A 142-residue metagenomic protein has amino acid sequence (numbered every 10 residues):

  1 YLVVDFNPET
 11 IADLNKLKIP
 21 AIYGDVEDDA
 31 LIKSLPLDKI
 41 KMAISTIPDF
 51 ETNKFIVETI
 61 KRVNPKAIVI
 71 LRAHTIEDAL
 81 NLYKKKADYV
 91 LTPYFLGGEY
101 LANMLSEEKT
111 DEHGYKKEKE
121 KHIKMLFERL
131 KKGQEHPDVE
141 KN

Functional and structural regions predicted by a protein language model:
Y1-N142: Cytosolic regulatory regions of ion transport systems
